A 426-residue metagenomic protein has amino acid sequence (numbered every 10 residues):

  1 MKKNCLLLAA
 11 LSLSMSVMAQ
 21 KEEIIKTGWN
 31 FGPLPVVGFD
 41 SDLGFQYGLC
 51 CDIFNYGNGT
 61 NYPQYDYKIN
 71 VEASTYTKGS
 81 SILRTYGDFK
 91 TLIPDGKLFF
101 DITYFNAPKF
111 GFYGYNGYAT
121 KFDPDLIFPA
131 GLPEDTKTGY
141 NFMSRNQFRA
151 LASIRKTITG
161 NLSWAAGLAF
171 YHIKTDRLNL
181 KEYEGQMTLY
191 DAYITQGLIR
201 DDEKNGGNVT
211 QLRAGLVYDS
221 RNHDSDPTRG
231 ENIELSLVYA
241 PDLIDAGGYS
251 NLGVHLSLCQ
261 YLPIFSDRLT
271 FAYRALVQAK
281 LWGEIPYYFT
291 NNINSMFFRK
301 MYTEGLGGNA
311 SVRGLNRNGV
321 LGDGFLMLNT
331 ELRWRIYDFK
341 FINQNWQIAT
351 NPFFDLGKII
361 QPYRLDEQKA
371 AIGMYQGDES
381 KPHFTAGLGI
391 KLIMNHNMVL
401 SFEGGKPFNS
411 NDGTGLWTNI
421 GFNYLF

Functional and structural regions predicted by a protein language model:
Q20-N30, G57-D66, L92-L98, T159-W164 (+8 more regions): Short loop/turn motifs that connect adjacent beta-strands in outer-membrane beta-barrel proteins
E23-F31, F39-N208, P407, D412-L425: Gram-negative/organellar outer-membrane beta-barrel architecture
F31-P33, Y47-L49, S81-T85, N146-A152 (+7 more regions): Hydrophobic, lipid-facing positions within transmembrane beta-strands of outer-membrane proteins
P33-P35, I69-V71, L98-I102, W164-L168 (+7 more regions): Membrane-embedded beta-strand positions of outer-membrane beta-barrel proteins
L49-V71, R213-S257, G387-G404: Surface-exposed extracellular loop regions of Gram-negative outer-membrane beta-barrel proteins
F54-N58, E72-K78, A107-K109, I173-T175 (+7 more regions): Sequence/structural signature of outer-membrane beta-barrel proteins
L212-G215, H223-I342: C-terminal outer-membrane beta-barrel translocator/porin domains of Gram-negative envelope proteins and their
A275, L281, I393-F426: Predominantly the C-terminal beta-signal and adjacent terminal strand-loop region of outer-membrane beta-barrel
